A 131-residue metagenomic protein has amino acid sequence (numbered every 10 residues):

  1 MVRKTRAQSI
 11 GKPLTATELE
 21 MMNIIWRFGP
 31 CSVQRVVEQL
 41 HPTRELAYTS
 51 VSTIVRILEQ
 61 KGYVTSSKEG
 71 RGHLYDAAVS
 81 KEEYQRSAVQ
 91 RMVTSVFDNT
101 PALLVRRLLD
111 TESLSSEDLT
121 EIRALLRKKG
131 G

Functional and structural regions predicted by a protein language model:
M1-G11, A88-Q90: Short, Lys/Arg-enriched N-terminal segment that forms or immediately precedes the first helix of a structured domain
L14, I24-S32: Short capping segments at the starts of secondary-structure elements
T15-T17, E69-A88: Short, cationic-aromatic polyanion-contact patches
L19-I24, R35: Pre-recognition alpha-helix immediately N-terminal to the DNA-recognition helix within helix-turn-helix or winged-helix
C31-L40: Short acidic, hydrophobic short linear motifs in intrinsically disordered regions
S52-R56: Short, hydrophobic-biased segments on the C-terminal half of alpha helices that form "recognition helices"
G62: Glycine-centered, phosphate/nucleic-acid-interacting loop/turn motifs that mediate DNA/RNA or nucleotide
Q85-G130: Amphipathic alpha-helical dimerization/coiled-coil segments that flank or bridge DNA-binding/regulatory modules
